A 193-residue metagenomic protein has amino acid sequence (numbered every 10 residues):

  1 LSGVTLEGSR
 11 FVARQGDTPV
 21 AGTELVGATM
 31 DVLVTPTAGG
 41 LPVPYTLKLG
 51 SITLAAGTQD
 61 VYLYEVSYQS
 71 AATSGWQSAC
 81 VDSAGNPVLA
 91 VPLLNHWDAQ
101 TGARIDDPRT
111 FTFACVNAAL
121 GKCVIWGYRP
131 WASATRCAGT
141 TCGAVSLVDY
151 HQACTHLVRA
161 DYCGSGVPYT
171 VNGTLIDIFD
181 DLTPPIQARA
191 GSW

Functional and structural regions predicted by a protein language model:
G3, E7, V12-G22, V26 (+1 more regions): Long, compositionally biased low-complexity segments
